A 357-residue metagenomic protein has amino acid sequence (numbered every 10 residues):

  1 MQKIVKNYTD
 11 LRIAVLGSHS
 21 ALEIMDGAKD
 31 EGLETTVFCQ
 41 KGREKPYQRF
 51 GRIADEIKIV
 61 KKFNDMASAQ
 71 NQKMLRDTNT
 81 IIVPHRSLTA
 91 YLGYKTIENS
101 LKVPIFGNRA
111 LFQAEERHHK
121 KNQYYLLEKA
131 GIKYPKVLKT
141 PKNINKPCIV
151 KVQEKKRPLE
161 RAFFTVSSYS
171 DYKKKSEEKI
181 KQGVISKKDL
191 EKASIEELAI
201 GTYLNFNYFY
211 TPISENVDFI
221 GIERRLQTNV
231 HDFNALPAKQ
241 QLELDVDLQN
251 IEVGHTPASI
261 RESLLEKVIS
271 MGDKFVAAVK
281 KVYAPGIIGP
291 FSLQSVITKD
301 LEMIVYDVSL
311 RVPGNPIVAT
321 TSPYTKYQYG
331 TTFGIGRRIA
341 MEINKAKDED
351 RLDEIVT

Functional and structural regions predicted by a protein language model:
Q2-E31, Q249: N-terminal phosphate-binding or glycine-rich loops at protein starts, especially the Walker A/P-loop of NTPases
L33-G42: Short internal beta-strands
K41-I149, K155-R157: Conserved N-proximal alpha/beta basic substrate-recognition cap immediately N-terminal to, or forming the N-lobe
Q113-L204, F209-I220, E262-D273: Active-site nucleotide/adenylate-binding loops and adjacent lid/helix of ATP-dependent enzymes
P147-K151, N207-Y208, S295, L301-V312: A short beta-strand motif that forms the metal-chelation/ATP-contact edge of phosphoryl-transfer active sites
I195-E196, N207, Y283-D300: A short glycine-rich, hydrophobically flanked beta-strand micro-motif that places a catalytic Asp/Glu for divalent metal
Y208-V279, S309-A340: ATP-dependent carboxylate/phosphate-activation module, predominantly the ATP-grasp catalytic core and closely related
T298, Q328-T357: Peripheral (often C-terminal) accessory segments that flank ATP-dependent C-N-forming ligase machineries
